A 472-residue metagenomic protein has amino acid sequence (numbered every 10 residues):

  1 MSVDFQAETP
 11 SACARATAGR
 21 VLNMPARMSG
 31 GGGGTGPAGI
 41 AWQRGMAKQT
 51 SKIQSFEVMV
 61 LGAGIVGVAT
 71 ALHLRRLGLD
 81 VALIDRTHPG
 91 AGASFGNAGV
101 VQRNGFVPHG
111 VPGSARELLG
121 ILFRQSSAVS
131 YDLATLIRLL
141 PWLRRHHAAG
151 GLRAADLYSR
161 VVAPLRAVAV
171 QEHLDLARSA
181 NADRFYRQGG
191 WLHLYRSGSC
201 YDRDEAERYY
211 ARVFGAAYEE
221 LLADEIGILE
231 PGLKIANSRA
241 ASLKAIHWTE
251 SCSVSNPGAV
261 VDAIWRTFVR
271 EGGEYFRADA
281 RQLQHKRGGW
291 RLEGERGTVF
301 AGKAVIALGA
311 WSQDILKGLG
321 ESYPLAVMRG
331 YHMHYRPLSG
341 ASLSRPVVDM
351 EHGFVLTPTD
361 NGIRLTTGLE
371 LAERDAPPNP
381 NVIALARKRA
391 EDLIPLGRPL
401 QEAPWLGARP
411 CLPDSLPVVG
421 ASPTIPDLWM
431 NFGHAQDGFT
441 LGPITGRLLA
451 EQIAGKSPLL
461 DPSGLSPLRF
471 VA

Functional and structural regions predicted by a protein language model:
I53-G64: Beta1/beta-strand and adjacent pyrophosphate-binding region of the FAD-binding site in flavoprotein oxidoreductases
G67-V68: N-terminal Rossmann-fold NAD(P) dinucleotide-binding loop
R76-F95: Glycine-rich FAD pyrophosphate-binding loop
A98-D224: Dinucleotide-binding Rossmann-like beta1-alpha1 core, especially the glycine-rich loop that anchors the ADP
V100-V101, G105, H109-A148, H285 (+2 more regions): Active-site substrate-recognition segment that forms the wall of the catalytic cavity or substrate channel
L157-V170, H193-R203, I246-R266, P377-V382 (+1 more regions): Short beta-strand to alpha-helix junction loop
D202, A206-F214, A241-G302: Helical element adjacent to the flavin cofactor pocket in flavoenzyme catalytic cores
Y218, E351, D392-A472: C-terminal catalytic lobe of FAD-dependent flavoproteins
